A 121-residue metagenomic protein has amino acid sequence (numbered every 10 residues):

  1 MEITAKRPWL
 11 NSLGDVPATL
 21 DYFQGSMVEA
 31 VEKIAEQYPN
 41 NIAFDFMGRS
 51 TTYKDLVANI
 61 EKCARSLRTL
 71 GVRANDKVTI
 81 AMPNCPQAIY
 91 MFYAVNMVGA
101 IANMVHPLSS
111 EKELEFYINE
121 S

Functional and structural regions predicted by a protein language model:
M1-Q24: Flexible, non-catalytic linker and terminal segments flanking ANL/adenylate-forming cores
I3-T4, A35-N41: A short, compositionally biased
D21-F23, E32, N40-C85, I89-Y93 (+1 more regions): Conserved AMP-binding/adenylate-forming core of the ANL superfamily
N96: Anion (oxyanion) recognition and catalysis
G99: Structured binding elements
V105-L108: Short beta->alpha connector loops at strand-helix junctions that form conserved, small/polar/Pro-enriched
N119-S121: Active-site charged/polar residues at nucleotide-handling catalytic sites that mediate phosphoryl, nucleotidyl
